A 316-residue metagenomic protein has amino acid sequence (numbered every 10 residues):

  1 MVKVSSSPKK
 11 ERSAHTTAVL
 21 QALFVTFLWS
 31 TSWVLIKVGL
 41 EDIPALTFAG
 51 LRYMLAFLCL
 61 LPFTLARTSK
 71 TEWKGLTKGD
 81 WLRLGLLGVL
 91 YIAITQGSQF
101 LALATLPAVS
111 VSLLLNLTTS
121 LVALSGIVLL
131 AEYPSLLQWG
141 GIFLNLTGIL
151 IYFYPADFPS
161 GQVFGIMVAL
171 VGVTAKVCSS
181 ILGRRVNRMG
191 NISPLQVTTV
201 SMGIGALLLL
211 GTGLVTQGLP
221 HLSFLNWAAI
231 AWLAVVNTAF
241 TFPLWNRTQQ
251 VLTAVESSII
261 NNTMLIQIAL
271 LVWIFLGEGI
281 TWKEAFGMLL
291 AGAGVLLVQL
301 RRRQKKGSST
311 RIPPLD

Functional and structural regions predicted by a protein language model:
V2, E41-I94, L121, S125 (+4 more regions): Transmembrane alpha-helices of multi-pass small-molecule transport proteins
V2-G50, F158-R185, L207-L208, T310-D316: Glycine-/small-residue-enriched transmembrane alpha-helix faces in small-molecule transporters and effluxers
A14-V19, D42-G50, L76-L82, Y154-A175 (+2 more regions): Juxtamembrane helix-entry segments on the extracytoplasmic side of multipass membrane proteins
L20, S32, L55-C59, L114-V128 (+4 more regions): Alpha-helical transmembrane segments of compact multi-pass small-molecule transporters, enriched in specific families
L28, S32-W33, L61-L115, A123 (+2 more regions): Specific transmembrane alpha-helical segments of multi-pass solute transporters/efflux pumps, especially DMT/EamA
G39, F48, R52, A102 (+7 more regions): Hydrophobic/aromatic residues within transmembrane alpha-helices of multi-pass small-molecule transporters
A49-L51, Q96, S110-L117, L182-A206 (+1 more regions): Helix-helix packing/entry segments at the starts of transmembrane helices
L60, S125, P134-Y154, V173 (+5 more regions): Hydrophobic transmembrane alpha-helices of multi-pass small-molecule transport proteins
